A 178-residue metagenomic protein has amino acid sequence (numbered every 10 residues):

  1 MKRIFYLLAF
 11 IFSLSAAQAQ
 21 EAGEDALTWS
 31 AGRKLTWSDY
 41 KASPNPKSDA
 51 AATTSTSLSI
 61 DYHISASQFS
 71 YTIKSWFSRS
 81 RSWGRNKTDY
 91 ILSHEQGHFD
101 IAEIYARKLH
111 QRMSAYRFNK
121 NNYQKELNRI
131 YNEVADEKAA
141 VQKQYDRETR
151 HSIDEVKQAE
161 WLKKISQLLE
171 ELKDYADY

Functional and structural regions predicted by a protein language model:
M1-G23: Bacterial Sec-dependent N-terminal signal peptides
Y6-L7, W83, Y90, R107 (+1 more regions): A structural preference for long, well-packed, hydrophobic secondary-structure segments
E21-S67, I73, N119-Y178: Metalloprotease/metallohydrolase-associated module, dominated by Zn2+-dependent proteases
S65-D89: Active-site scaffold of zinc-dependent metalloenzymes
N86-S93, N121-L127: Second-shell loop/turn segments in exported
Y90-A102: Active-site recognition of the HExxH zinc-binding catalytic motif
I101-S114, F118, A139, K143: Sec-exported extracytoplasmic/periplasmic mature domains
